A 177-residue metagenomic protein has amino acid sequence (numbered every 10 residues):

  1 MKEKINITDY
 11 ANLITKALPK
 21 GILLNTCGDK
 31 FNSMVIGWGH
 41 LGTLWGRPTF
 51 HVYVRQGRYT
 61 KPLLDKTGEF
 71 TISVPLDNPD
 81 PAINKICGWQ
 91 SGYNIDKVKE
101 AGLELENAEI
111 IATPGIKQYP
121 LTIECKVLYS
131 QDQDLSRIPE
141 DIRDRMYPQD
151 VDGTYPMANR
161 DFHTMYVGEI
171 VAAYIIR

Functional and structural regions predicted by a protein language model:
M1-R177: Basic, polyanion-binding surface patches
